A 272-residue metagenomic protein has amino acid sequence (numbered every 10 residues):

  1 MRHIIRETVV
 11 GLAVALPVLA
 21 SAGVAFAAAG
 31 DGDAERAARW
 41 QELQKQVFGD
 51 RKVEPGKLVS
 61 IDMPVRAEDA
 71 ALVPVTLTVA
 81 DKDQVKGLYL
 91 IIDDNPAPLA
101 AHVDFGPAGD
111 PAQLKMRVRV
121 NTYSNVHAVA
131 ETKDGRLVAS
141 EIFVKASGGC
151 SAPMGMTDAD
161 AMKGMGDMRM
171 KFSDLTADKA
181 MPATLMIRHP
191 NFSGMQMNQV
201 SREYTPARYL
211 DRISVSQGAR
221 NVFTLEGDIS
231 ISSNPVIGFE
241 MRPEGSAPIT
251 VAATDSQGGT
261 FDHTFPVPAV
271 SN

Functional and structural regions predicted by a protein language model:
M1-L12: Bacterial N-terminal signal peptides that target proteins for export
V18-A27: Sec/Tat signal peptide C-region and signal peptidase I cleavage site
A28-M156, M170-A180, T184-S271: A general "mature secreted/periplasmic domain" signal
G155, D160-D167: Long, charged amphipathic helices and adjacent flexible linkers at domain junctions
